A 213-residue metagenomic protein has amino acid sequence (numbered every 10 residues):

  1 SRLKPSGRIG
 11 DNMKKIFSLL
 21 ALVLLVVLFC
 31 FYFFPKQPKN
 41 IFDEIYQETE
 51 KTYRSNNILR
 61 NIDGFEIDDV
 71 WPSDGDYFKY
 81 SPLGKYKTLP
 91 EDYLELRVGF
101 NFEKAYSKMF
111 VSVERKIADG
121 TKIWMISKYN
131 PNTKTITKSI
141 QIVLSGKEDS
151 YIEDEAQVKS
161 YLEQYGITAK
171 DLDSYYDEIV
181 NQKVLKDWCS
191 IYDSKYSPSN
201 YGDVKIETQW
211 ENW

Functional and structural regions predicted by a protein language model:
S1-L3, N57, V113, K159: Exposed boundary/loop context
S1-N12: Short, Lys/Arg-enriched N-terminal segments with co-localized hydrophobic residues within the first ~10-30 amino acids
G10-D11, K39, A118, Y129: Intrinsic-disorder/low-complexity regions
F17-F33: Hydrophobic membrane-insertion alpha-helices, especially the h-region of bacterial N-terminal signal peptides
C30-K116: N-terminal export/targeting and maturation segments
P82, Y86-W213: Extracytoplasmic electrostatic interaction patches
